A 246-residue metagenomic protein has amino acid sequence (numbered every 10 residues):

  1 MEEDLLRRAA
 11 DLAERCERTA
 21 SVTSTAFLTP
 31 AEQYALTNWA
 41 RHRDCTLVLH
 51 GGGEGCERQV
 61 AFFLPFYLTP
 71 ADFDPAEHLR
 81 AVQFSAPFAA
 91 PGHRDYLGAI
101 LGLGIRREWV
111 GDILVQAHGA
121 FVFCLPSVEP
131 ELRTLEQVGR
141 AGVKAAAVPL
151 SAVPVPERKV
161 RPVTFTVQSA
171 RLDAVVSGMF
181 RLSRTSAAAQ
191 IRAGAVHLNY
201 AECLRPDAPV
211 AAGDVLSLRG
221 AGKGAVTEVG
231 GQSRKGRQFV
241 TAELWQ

Functional and structural regions predicted by a protein language model:
M1-D173, M179, E202, G222-Q246: Ferredoxin-like alpha/beta domains used as RNA- or RNAP-binding modules
V163-A212: A basic, amphipathic helix-loop patch mediating RNA/tRNA/ribosome contacts
D214-V215, G224: Short histidine
